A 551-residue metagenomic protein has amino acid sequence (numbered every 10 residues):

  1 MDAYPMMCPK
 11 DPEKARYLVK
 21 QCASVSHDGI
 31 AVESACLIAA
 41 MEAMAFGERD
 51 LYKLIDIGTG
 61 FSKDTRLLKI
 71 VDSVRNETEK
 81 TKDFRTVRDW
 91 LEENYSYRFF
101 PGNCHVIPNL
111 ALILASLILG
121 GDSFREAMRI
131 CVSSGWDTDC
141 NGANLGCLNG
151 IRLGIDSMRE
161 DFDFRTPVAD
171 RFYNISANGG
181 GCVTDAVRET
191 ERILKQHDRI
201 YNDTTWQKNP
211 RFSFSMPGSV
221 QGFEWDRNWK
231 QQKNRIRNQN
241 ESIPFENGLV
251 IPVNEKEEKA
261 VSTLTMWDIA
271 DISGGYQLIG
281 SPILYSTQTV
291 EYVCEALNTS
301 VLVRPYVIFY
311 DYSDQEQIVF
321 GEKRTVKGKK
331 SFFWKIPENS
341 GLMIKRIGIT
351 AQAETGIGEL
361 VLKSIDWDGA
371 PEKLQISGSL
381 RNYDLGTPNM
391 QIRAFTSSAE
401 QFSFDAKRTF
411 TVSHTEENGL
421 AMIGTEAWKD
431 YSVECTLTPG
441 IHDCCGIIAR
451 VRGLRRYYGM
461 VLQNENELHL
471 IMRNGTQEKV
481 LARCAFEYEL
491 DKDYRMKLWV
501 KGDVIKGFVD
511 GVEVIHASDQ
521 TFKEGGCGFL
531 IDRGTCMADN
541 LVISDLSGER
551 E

Functional and structural regions predicted by a protein language model:
C8-K10, Q21-V25, A39-G135: Accessory "access/gating" subregions that flank catalytic or transport cores
K14-C22, A35-C36, T166-A169: Short, conserved phosphate-binding/catalytic loop or strand-edge motifs used in phosphoryl-/nucleotidyl-transfer
H27, I38, L114-K195: Catalytic phosphate/nucleotide-handling subdomain of diverse soluble enzymes
S176-E258: Catalytic cores of secreted or luminal carbohydrate-active enzymes
S213-S215, Q221-F223, W229-R235, I272-Y276 (+2 more regions): Extracellular glycan-recognition regions
F245-T289, D430-S432: Short beta-strands within extracellular/lumenal beta-sheet-rich domains
E291-E295, T436: Short edge beta-strand/loop segments characteristic of extracellular beta-sandwich folds
N298-Y310, H442-V451: Beta-strand acidic-aromatic groove motif in beta-rich domains, primarily in extracellular
